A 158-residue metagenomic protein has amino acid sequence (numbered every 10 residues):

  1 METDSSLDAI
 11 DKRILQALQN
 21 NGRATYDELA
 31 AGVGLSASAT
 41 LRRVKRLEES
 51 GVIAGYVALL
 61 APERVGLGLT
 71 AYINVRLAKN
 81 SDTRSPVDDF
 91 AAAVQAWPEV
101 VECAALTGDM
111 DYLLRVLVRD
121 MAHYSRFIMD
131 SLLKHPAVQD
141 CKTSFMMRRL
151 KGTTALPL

Functional and structural regions predicted by a protein language model:
M1-L158: A compositional/biophysical signature of low hydrophobicity enriched in polar/charged and small residues
